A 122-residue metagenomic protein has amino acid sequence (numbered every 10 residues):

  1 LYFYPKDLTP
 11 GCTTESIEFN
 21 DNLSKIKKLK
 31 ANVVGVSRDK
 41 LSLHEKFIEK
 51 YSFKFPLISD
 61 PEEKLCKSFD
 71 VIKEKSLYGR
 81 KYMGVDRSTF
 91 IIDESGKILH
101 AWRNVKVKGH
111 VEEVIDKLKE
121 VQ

Functional and structural regions predicted by a protein language model:
L1-Q122: Chalcogenol-based redox active-site neighborhoods
